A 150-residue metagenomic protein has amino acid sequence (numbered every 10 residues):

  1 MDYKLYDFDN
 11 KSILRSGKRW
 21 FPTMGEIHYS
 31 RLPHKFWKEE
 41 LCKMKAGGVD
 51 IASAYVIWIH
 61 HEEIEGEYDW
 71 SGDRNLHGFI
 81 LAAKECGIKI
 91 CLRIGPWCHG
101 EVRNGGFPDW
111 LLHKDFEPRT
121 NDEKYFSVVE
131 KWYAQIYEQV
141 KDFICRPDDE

Functional and structural regions predicted by a protein language model:
M1, L5, I13-W20, Y55-I59 (+2 more regions): Alpha-helical context
M1-I51: N-terminal carbohydrate-binding accessory modules
D2, E85-I94, C98-E150: Active-site region of glycoside hydrolase catalytic domains
K4-D7, S30, D69, A134 (+1 more regions): Compositionally biased, intrinsically disordered low-complexity regions enriched in proline and serine
P22-H34, I57-N75, L111-K131: The substrate-binding groove and active-site-proximal loops of carbohydrate-active enzymes, especially glycoside
W37-W110: Aromatic-lined substrate-binding rim segments of carbohydrate-active enzymes
